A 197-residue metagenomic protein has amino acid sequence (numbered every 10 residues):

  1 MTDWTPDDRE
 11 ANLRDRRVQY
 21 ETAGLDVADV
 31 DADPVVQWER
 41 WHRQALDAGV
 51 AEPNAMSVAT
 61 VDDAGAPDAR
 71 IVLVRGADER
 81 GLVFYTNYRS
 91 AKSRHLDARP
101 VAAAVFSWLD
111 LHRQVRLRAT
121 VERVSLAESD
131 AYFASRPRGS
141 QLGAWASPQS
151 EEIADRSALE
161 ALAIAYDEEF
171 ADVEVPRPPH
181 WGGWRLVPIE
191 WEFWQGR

Functional and structural regions predicted by a protein language model:
M1-R197: Binding-site signature for planar aromatic cofactors or substrates
